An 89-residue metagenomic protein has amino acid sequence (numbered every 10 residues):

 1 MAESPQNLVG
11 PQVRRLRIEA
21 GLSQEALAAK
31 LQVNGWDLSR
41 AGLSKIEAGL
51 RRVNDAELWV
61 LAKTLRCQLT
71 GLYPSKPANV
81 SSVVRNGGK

Functional and structural regions predicted by a protein language model:
M1-E19: A short, Lys/Arg-rich alpha-helix, primarily the initiator
A2-E3, K63, T70-K89: Short, charged recognition helix plus adjacent turn of helix-turn-helix-like nucleic-acid-binding domains
S4-L8, D37, A48, R52: Residues at secondary-structure transition points
Q6, I18, Q32-V33, A48 (+1 more regions): Residue-level detection of the helix-turn-helix DNA-binding "recognition helix"
P11, G21-L22, L38, V53-A56: Residue-level signal for the short linker/turn that defines the boundary of a DNA-recognition helix
V13, R17, L27, L61-A62 (+1 more regions): Hydrophobic packing within well-folded, soluble alpha/beta domains
A20-I46: Short alpha-helical DNA-recognition segment
L50, N54-G71: DNA major-groove recognition helix of helix-turn-helix/homeodomain DNA-binding modules
